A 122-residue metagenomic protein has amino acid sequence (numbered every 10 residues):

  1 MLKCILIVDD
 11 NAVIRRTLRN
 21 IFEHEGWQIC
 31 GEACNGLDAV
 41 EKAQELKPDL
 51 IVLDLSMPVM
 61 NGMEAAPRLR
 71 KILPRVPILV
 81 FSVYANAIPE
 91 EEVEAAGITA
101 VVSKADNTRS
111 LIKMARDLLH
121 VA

Functional and structural regions predicted by a protein language model:
V8-D9, A33, I51: Conserved sequence signature across two-component system core domains
A12-G31: Two-component/phosphorelay signaling modules centered on CheY-like receiver
N35-D38, N61-E64: Acidic catalytic/metal-coordinating carboxylates
Q44-L46, L69-R75, A96: Conserved phosphotransfer cores of two-component systems
L46-V52: Active-site beta3 strand of CheY-like receiver
M57: Receiver (REC) domain active-site loop signature in two-component systems and cognate sites in sensor histidine kinases
E64, A85-D117: Alpha4 helix (beta4-alpha4-beta5 surface) of REC/receiver domains from two-component response regulators
